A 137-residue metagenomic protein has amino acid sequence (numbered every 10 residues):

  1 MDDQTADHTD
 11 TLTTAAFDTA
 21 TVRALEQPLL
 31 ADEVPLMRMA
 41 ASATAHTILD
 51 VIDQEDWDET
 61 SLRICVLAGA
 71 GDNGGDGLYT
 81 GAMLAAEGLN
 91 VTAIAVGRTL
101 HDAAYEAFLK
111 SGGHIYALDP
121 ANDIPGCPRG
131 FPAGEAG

Functional and structural regions predicted by a protein language model:
M1-F17, E55-G137: Glycine-rich phosphate/dinucleotide-binding loop and adjoining beta-alpha-beta core of small-molecule
M1-S61: Positively charged, low-complexity intrinsically disordered leader regions
